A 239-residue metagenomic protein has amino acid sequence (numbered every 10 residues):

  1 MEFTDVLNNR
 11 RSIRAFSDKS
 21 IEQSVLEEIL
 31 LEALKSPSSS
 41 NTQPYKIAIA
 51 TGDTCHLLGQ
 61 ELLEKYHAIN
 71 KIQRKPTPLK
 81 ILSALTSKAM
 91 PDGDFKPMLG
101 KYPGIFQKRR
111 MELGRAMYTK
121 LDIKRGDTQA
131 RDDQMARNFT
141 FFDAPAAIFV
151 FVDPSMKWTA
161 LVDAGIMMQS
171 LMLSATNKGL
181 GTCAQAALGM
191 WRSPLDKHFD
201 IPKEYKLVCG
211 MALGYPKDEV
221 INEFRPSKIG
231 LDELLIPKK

Functional and structural regions predicted by a protein language model:
M1-K239: Acidic, surface-exposed loops and disordered segments
